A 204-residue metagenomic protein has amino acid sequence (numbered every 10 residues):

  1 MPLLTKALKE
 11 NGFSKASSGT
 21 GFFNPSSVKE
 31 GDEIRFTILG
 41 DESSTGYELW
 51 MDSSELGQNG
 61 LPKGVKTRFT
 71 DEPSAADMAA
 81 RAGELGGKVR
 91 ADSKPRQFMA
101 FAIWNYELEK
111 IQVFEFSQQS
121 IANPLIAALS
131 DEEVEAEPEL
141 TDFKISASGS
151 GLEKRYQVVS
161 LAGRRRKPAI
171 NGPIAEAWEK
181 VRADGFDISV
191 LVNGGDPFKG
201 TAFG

Functional and structural regions predicted by a protein language model:
M1-E135, K180, D184-G204: OB-fold ssDNA-binding interfaces and closely related basic DNA-contact patches used across DNA replication/repair
F98-A100, D142, R155: Beta-strand-rich binding-surface signature of beta-sandwich/beta-barrel folds used to engage anionic ligands
Q119, S146-E179: OB-fold/S1-family single-stranded nucleic acid-binding modules
V134-S150: Elongated alpha-helical scaffolds
